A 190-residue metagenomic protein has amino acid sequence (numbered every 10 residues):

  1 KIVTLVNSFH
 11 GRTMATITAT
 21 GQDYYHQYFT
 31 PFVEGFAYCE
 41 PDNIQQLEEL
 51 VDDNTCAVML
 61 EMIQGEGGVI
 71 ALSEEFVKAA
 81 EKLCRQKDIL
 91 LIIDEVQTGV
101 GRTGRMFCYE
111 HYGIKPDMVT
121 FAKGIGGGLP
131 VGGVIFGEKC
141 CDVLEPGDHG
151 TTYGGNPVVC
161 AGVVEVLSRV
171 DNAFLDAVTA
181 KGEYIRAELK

Functional and structural regions predicted by a protein language model:
K1-K190: Conserved N-terminal phosphate-binding loop of PLP-dependent enzymes in the Aspartate aminotransferase
